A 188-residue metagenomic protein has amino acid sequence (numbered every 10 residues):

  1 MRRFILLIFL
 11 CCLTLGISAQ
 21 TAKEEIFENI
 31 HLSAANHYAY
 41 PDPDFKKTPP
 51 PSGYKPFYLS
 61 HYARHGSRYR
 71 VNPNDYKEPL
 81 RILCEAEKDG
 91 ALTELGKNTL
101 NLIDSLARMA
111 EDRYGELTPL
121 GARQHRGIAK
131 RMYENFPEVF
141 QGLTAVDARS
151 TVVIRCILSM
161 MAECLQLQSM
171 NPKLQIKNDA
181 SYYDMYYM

Functional and structural regions predicted by a protein language model:
M1-A22: Bacterial Sec-dependent N-terminal signal peptides
T21-M188: Long, internal stretches of domain cores in catalytic or enzyme-like folds, emphasizing the mature domain core
